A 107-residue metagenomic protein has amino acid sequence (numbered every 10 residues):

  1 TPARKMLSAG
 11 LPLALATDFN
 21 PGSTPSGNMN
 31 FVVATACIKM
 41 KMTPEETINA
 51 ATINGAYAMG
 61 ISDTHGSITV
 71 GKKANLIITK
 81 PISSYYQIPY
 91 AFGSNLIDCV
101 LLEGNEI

Functional and structural regions predicted by a protein language model:
P2-T79: His/Asp/Glu-enriched, well-ordered alpha-helical/loop segment that forms or immediately abuts the divalent-metal
I53, K73-I107: C-terminal cap of metal-dependent C-N hydrolases
